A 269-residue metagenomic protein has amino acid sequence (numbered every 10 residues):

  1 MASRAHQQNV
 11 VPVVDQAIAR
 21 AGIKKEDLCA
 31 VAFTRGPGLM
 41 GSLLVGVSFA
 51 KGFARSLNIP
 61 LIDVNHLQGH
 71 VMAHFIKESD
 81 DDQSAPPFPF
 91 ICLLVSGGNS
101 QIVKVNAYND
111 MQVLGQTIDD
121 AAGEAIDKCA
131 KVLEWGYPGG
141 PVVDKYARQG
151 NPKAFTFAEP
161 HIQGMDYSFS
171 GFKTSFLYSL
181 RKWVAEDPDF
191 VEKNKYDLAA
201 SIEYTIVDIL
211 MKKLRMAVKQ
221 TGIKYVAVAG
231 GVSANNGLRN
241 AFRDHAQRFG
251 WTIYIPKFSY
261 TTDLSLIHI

Functional and structural regions predicted by a protein language model:
M1-P37, H66: N-terminal beta-alpha supersecondary unit
F33-L57, I76-K77, N236-D244: Short Gly/Thr/Asp-enriched flexible loops that form oxyanion-binding sites at enzyme active sites
V64-F90: Conserved phosphate-binding catalytic cores of ATP/NTP-utilizing and phosphoryl-transfer enzymes
Q68, N106-Q149, K173-T174, Y178-K182: Glycine-rich phosphate-binding loop plus the immediately following alpha-helix
C92-L94, S100-K104: Short beta-strand scaffold segments in enzyme catalytic cores
G97, Y254-D263: Active-site catalytic microenvironments in core metabolic enzymes, especially phosphate/sugar-handling
K145-V226, N236-T252: A contiguous, well-structured pocket-lining segment that forms one wall/lid of small-molecule binding clefts in soluble
I267-I269: Conserved small/polar residues in nucleotide/adenosyl-binding loops
